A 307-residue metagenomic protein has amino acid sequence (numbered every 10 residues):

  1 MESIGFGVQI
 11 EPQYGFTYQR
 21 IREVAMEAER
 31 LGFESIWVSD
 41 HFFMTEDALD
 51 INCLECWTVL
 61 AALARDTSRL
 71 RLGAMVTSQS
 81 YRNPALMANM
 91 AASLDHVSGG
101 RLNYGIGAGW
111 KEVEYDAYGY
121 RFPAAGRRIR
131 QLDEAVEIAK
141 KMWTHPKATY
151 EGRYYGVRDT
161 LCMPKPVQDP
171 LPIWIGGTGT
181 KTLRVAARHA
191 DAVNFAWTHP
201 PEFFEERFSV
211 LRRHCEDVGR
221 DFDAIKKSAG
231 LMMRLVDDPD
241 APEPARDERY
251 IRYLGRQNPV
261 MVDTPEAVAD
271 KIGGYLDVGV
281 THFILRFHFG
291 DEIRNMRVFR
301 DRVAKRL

Functional and structural regions predicted by a protein language model:
M1-L307: Active-site-adjacent structural elements that line small-molecule/cofactor binding pockets in enzymes
